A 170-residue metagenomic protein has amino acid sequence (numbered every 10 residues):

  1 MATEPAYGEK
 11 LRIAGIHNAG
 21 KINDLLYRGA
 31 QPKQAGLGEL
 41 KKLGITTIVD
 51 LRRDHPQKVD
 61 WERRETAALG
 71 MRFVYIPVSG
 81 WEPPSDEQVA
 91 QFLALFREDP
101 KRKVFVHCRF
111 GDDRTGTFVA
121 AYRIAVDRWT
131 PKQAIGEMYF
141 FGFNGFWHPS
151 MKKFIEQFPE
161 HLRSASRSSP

Functional and structural regions predicted by a protein language model:
M1-V104, T117-P170: Cys-dependent protein tyrosine phosphatase-like superfamily
C108: Short cysteine clusters
G111: Substrate/cofactor-recognition hotspot
R114: Glycine/aspartate-rich loop-and-adjacent alpha/beta segment that forms the canonical ThDP
